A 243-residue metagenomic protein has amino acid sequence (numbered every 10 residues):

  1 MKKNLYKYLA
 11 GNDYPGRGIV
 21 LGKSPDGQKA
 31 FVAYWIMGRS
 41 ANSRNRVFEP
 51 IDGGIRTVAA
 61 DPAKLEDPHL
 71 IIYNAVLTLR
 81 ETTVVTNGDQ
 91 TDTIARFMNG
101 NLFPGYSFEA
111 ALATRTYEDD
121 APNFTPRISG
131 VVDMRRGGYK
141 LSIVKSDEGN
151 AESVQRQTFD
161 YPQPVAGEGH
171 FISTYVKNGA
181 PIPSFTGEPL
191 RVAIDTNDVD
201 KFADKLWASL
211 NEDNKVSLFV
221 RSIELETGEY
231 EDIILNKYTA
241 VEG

Functional and structural regions predicted by a protein language model:
M1-G243: Conserved short alpha-helical segments that host acidic/polar catalytic motifs at enzyme active sites
